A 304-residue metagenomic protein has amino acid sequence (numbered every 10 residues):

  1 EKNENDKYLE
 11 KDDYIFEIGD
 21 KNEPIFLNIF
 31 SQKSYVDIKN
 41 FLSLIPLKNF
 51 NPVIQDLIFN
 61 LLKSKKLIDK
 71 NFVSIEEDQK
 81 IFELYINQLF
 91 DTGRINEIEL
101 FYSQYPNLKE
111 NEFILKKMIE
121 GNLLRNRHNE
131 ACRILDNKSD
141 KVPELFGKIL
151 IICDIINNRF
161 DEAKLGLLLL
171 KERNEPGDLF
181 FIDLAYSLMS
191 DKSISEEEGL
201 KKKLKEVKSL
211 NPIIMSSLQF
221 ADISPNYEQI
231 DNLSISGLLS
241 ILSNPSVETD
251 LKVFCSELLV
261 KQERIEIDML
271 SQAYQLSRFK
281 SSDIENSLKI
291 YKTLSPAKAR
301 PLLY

Functional and structural regions predicted by a protein language model:
E1-Q79, L270: Terminal, intrinsically disordered low-complexity segments enriched in charged/polar and proline residues
P24-K33, L62-S74, L100-E110, I134-P143 (+6 more regions): Solenoid-like repeat scaffolds
S74-F82, N107-K116, K141-I149, D161 (+7 more regions): Generic helix N-cap/helix-start motif at coil->alpha-helix transitions
K80-R94: Alpha-helical segment of the N-proximal tetratricopeptide repeat
Q88, K117-N122, C153-D154: Residue-level signature for tetratricopeptide repeat
T92, R125-N126, N157-N158: Structural motif corresponding to the intra-repeat A-B loop/turn of tetratricopeptide repeats
I95-I98, E130-C132, E162-G166: Solenoid-repeat scaffolds in large eukaryotic assemblies
D140-E144, I155-D178, A185-Q219: TPR/TPR-like (Sel1-like) alpha-helical repeat modules
